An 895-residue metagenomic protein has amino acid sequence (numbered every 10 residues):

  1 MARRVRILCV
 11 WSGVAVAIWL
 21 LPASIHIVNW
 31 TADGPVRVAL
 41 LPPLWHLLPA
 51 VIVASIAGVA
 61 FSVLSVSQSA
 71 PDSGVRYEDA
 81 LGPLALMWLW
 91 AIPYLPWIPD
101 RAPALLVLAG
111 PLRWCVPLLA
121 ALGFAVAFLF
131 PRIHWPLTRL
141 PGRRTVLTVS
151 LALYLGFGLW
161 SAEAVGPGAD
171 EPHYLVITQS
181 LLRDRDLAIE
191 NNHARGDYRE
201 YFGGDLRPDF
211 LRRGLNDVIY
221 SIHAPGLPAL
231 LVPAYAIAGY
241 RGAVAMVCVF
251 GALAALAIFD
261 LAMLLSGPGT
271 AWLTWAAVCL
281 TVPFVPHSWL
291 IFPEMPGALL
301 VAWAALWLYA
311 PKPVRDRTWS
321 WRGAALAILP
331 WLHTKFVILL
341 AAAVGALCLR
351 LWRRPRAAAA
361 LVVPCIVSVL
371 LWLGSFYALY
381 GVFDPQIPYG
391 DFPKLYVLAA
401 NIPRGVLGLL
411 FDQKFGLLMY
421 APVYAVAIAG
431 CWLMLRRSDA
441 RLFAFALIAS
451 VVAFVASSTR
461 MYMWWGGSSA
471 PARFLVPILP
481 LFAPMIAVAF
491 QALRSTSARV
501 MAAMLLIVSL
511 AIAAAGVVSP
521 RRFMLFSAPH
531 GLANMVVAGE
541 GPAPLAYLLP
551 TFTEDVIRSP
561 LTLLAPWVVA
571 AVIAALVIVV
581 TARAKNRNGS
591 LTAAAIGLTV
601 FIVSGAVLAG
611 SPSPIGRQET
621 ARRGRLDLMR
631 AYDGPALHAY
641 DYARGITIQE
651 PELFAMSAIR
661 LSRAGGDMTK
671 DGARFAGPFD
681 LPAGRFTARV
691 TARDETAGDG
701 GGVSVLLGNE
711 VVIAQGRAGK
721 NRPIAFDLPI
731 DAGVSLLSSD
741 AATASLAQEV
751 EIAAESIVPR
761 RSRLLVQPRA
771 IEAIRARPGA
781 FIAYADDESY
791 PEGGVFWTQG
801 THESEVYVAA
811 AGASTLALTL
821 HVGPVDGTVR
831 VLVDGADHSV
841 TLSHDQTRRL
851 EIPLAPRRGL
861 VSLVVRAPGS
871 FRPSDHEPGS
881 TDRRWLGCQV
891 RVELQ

Functional and structural regions predicted by a protein language model:
M1-I18, P43-I92, L105-W160, M263 (+2 more regions): Start-transfer (signal-anchor) and selected internal transmembrane alpha helices of multi-pass inner/ER membrane
V53-A70, L122-W135, G345-C348, M419-R441 (+3 more regions): Hydrophobic, aromatic-rich transmembrane alpha-helices and their immediate juxtamembrane boundary segments
D72-W90, I258-P283, A298-L299, W303 (+1 more regions): Transmembrane-helix signature of polytopic, membrane-embedded enzymes that assemble or transfer cell-envelope glycans
A104, R183-I237, Q386-L398, Y462-M463: Interfacial juxtamembrane loops and adjacent helix segments that form the catalytic/substrate-binding surfaces
T178, T274-C279, T318-H333, A342-A346 (+2 more regions): Membrane-interface alpha helices of multi-pass inner-membrane proteins
W289-P296, G416, P471, S843-D845: Short acidic/glycine- and proline-prone juxtamembrane loop motifs at membrane-interface regions of multi-pass membrane
A310-R317, I338-I366, I428-A440, P484 (+1 more regions): Perimembrane helix-loop-helix junctions
A357-G430, F445-R460, V508-P529: Membrane-lumen/periplasm interface segments of specific transmembrane helices in polyprenyl phosphate-linked
